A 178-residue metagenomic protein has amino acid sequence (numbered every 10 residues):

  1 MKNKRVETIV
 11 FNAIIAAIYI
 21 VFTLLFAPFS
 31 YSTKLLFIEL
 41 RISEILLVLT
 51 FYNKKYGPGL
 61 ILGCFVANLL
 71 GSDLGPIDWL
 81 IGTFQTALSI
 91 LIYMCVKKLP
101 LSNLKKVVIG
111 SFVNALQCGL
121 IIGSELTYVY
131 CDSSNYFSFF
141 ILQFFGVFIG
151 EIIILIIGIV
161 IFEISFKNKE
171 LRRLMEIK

Functional and structural regions predicted by a protein language model:
M1-P58: Hydrophobic transmembrane alpha-helices
Y19, L60-N68: Small-polar-interrupted transmembrane alpha-helices in polytopic inner-membrane proteins
L24-L36, F65-K178: Membrane-embedded alpha-helical hairpins and interfacial helices in multi-pass inner-membrane proteins
L49-I61, K98-K106: Membrane-helix interface "capping/anchor" motifs
